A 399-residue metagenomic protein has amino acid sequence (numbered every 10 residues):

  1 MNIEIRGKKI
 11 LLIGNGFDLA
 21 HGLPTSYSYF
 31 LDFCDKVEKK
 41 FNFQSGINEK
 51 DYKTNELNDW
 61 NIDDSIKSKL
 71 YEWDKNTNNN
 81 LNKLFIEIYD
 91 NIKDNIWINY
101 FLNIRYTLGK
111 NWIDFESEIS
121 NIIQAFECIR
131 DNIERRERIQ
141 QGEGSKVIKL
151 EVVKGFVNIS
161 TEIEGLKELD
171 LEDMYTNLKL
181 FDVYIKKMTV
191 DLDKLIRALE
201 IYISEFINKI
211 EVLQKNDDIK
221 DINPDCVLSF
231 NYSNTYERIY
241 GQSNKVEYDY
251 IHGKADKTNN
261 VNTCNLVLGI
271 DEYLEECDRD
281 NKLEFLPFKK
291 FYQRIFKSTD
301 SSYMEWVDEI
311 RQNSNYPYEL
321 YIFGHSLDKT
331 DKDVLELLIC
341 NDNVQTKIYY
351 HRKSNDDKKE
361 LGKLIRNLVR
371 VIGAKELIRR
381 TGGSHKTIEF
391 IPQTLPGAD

Functional and structural regions predicted by a protein language model:
M1-H21, Y27-F30, V37, Q44 (+2 more regions): SIR2/sirtuin-family catalytic core signature
I13, Y29-D32, D249-K254: Conserved beta-strand -> loop -> alpha-helix junction used to position metal-binding or nucleic-acid-contacting
H21-G22, E237: Short N-terminal helix/helix-N-cap motif within the alpha/beta-hydrolase-1
D35-E38, G253-K254, L274-D278, Q345-I348: Glycine-rich loops and low-complexity Gly/Arg-rich segments that provide flexible linkers or classic glycine-based
N48-T299: Extended, H/D-rich, highly charged conserved domains that either
R294-W306, H325-K329: A general structural motif
